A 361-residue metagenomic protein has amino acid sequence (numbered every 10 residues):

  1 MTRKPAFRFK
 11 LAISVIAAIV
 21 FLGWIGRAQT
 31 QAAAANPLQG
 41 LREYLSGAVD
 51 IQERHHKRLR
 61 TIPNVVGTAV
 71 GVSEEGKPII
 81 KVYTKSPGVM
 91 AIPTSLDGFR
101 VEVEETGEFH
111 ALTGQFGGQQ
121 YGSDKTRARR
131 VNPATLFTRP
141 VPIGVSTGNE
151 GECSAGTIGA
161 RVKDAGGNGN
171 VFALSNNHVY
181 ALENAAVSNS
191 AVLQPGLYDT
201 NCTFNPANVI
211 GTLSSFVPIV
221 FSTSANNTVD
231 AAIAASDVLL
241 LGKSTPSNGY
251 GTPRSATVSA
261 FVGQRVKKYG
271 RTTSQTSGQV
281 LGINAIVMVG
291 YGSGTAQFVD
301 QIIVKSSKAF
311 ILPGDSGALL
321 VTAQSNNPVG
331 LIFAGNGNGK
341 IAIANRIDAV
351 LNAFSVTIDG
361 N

Functional and structural regions predicted by a protein language model:
T2-S14: Bacterial N-terminal signal peptides that target proteins for export
A12-G23: Bacterial N-terminal signal peptides
T30-P63, A69-T84, V89-A91, L96-F172 (+2 more regions): Protease-domain processing segments flanking chymotrypsin-fold serine proteases, especially trypsin-like
V89, Y180, I347-V350: A generic structural signal for short hydrophobic patches within well-formed alpha-helices
V131-Q301, K305-S306, V321-N327, F333: Serine endopeptidase catalytic core focused on the charge-relay Asp
T203-P206, F310-I311, V321-N361: C-terminal subregion of chymotrypsin/trypsin-like serine protease catalytic domains
L312-S316: Short, small/polar residue-rich loop motifs at catalytic or cofactor-binding pockets
